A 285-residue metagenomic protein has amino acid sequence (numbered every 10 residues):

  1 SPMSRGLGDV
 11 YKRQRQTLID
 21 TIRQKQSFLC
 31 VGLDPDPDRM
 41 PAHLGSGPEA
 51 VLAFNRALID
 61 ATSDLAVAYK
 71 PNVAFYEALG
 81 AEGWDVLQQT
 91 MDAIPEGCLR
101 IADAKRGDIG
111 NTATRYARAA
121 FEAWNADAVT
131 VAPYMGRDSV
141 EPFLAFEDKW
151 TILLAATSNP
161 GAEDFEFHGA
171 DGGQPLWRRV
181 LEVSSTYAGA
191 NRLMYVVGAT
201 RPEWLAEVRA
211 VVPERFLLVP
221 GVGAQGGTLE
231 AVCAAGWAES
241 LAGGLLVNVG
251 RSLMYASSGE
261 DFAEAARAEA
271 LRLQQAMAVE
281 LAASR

Functional and structural regions predicted by a protein language model:
S1-Y11: Single conserved hydrophobic/aromatic residue that forms the stacking wall/gate of nucleotide- or nucleobase-binding
K12-G97, D261-A278, A282: Conserved N-terminal beta1-alpha1 strand-loop-helix module at the mouth
R23, I59-L65, Q88-E96, P142-E147 (+2 more regions): Acidic (Asp/Glu)-rich catalytic clusters
K25-L29, D64-V67, E96-C98, D127 (+4 more regions): Short, well-ordered coil/turn segments that N-cap beta-strands
V31, Y69, D103, V129 (+2 more regions): Conserved, mostly hydrophobic/aromatic
D36-P37, D108-V196: Conserved anion-binding
A78-D92, I109-A113, Y134-D148, T200-V208 (+1 more regions): Active-site-adjacent beta->alpha loops and helix N-cap segments on the catalytic face of soluble alpha/beta enzymes
A199-N248, S252: A C-terminal functional module that forms or caps the active site or interfaces directly with catalytic machinery
